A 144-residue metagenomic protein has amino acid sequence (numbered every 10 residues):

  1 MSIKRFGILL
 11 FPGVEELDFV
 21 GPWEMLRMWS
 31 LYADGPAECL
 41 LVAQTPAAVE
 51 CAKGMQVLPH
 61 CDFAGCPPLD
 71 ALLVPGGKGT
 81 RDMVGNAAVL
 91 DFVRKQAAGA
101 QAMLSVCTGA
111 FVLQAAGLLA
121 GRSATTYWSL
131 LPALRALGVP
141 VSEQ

Functional and structural regions predicted by a protein language model:
M1-M103, A110-Q114, V141-E143: Extended, subdomain-level signal for the structured scaffold at the beginning of enzyme domains
V106-R122, T126: Long, acidic, intrinsically disordered low-complexity segments
L119-Q144: A conserved active-site-flanking secondary-structure segment within enzyme catalytic domains
